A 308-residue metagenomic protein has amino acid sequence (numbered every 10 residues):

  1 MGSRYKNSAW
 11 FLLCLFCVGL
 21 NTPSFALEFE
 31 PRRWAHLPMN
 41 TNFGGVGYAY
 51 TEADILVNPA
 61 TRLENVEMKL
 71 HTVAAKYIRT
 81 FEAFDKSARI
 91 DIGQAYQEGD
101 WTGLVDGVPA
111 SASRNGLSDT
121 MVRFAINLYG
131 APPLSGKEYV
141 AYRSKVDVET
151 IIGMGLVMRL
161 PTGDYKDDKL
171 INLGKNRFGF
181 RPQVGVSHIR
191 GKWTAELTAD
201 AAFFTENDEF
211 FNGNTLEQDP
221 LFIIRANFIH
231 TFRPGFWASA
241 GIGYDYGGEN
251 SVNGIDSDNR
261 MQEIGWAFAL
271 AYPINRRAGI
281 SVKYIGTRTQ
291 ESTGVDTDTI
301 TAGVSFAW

Functional and structural regions predicted by a protein language model:
N21-G45, G130-V148: Outer-membrane beta-barrel biogenesis signature
N40, E67-A74, S113-V122, T150 (+4 more regions): Residues that define the transmembrane beta-barrel architecture of outer-membrane proteins
N42-G44, A88-I92, V122, T150-L156 (+7 more regions): Transmembrane beta-strands of outer-membrane beta-barrel proteins
Y48-D54, R79, Q94-D100, L128 (+6 more regions): Transmembrane beta-strands of outer-membrane beta-barrel pores
T51-T72, P109-A110, D167-G174: Surface-exposed strand-loop-strand hairpins of Gram-negative outer-membrane beta-barrel proteins
D54-I55, D85-A88, A131-L134, K192-A195 (+2 more regions): Repeated loop/turn-to-beta-strand initiation elements of outer-membrane beta-barrel proteins
E98-E217: Outer-membrane pore/translocation modules
F211-W308: Outer membrane beta-barrel transmembrane domains
